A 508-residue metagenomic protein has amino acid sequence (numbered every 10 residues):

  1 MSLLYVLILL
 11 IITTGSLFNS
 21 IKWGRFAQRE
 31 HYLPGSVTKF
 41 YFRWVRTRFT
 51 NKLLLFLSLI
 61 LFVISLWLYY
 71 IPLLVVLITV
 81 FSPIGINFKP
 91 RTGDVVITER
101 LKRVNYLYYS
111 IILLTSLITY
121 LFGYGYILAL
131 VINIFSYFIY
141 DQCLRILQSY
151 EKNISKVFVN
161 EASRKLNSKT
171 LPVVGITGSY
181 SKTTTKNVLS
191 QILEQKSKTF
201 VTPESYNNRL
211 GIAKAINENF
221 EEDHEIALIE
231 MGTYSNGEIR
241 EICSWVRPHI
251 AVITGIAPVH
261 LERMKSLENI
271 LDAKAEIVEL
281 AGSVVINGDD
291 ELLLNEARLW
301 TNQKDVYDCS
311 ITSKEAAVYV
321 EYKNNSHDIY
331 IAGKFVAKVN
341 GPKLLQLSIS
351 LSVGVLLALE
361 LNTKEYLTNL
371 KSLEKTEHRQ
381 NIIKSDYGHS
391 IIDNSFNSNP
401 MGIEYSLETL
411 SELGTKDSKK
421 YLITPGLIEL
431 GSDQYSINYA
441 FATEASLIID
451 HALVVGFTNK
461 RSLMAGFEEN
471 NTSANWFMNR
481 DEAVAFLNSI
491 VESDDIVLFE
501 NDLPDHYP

Functional and structural regions predicted by a protein language model:
M1-Y124, V131-S149, L357-K364, T368-H378 (+1 more regions): ATP-dependent carboxylate-amine ligase
L4-T98, R103-G288, L292-Q303: Phosphate-binding loop of NTP-binding sites
L189, L193, I212-I216, I349-L359 (+2 more regions): Buried hydrophobic packing segments
N207-N208, I311-V318, R480-A485: A short acidic, often aromatic-flanked loop/helix-cap motif at beta-alpha or helix-coil junctions that lines enzyme
R209, N236, L271, Q346-I349 (+1 more regions): Amphipathic alpha-helical transducer elements in NTP-driven molecular machines
E222-E225, H327-I331, D494-P504: A polyampholytic, Gly/Pro-enriched intrinsically disordered region
M231, I239, G288, I349 (+3 more regions): Generic detector of well-ordered alpha-helical packing
I253-S390, T415-S418, Y439-H451, F457-A474: Acidic, Mg2+-coordinating active-site environments of NTP-dependent enzymes
